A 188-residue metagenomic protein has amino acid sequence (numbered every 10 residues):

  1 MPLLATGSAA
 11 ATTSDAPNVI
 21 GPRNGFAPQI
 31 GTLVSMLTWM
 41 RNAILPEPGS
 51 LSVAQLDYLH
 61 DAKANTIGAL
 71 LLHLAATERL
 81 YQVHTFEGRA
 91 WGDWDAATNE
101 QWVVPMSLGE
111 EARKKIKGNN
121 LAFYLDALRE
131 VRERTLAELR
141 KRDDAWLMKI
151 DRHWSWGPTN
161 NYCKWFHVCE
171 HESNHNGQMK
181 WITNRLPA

Functional and structural regions predicted by a protein language model:
L3-G7, T12-R23, V34-L45, Q55-S107 (+1 more regions): Short, contiguous alpha-helical
S14-Q29, K114-G118: Short, contiguous pre-domain boundary segments
A27, W94-D95, N120, D143: Alpha-helix initiation/capping motif
A27-V34, L56-Y58, G118-N119, F123: Second-shell loop/turn segments in exported
S52, R140-D143, T183: A structural signal for long alpha-helical coiled-coils and helix-turn connectors that form the cytosolic signaling
V103-M148, K164-V168: Acidic/histidine-rich alpha-helical segments that form the ligand environment of transition-metal centers
